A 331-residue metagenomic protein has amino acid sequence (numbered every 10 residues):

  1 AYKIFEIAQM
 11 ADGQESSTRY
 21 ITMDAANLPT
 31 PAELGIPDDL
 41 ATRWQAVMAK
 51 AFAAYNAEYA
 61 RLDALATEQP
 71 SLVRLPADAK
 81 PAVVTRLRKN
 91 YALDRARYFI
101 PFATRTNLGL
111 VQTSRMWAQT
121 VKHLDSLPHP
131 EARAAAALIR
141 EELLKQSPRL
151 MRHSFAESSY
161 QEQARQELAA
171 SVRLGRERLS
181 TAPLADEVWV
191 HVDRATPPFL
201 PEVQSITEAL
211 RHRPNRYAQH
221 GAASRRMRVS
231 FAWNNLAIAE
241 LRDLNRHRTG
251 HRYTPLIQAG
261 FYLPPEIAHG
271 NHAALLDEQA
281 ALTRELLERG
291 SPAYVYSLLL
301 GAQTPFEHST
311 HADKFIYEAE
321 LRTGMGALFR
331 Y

Functional and structural regions predicted by a protein language model:
A1-Y331: A conserved ligand/cofactor-binding region detector
